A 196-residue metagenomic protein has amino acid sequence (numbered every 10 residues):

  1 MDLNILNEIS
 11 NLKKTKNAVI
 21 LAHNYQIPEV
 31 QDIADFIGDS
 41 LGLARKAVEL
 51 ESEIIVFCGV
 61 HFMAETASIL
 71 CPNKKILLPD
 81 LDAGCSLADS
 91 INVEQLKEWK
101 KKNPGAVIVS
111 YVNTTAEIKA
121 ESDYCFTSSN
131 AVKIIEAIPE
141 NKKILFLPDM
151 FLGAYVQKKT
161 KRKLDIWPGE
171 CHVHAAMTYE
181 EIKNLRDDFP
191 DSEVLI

Functional and structural regions predicted by a protein language model:
M1-I196: Active-site loop-to-helix "anion-binding N-cap" substructures in soluble metabolic enzymes
